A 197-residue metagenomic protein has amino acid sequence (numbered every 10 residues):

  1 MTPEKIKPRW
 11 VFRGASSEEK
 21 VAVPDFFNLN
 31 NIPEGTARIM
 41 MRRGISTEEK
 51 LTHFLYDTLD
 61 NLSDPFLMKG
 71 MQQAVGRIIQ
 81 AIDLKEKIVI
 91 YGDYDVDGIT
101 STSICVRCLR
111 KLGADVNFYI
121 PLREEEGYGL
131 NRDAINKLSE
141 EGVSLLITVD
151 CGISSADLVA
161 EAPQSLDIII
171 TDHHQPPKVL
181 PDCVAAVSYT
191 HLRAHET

Functional and structural regions predicted by a protein language model:
M1-R193: Replace "Mg2+/Mn2+-dependent" with "divalent metal-dependent
